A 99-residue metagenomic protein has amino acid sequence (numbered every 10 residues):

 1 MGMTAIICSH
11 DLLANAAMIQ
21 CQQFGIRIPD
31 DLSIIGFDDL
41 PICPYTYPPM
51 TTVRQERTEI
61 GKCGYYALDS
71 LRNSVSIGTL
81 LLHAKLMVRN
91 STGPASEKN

Functional and structural regions predicted by a protein language model:
M1-K98: Flexible loop/turn connectors
